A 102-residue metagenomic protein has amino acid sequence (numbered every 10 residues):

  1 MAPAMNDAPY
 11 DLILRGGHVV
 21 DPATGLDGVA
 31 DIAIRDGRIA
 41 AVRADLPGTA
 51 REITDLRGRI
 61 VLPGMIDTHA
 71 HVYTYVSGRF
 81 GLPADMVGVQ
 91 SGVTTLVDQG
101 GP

Functional and structural regions predicted by a protein language model:
P3-L62: Histidine-rich, glycine-flanked metal-binding segment
P47-G48, L56-P102: Metal-associated gating/positioning segment near the N- to mid-region
